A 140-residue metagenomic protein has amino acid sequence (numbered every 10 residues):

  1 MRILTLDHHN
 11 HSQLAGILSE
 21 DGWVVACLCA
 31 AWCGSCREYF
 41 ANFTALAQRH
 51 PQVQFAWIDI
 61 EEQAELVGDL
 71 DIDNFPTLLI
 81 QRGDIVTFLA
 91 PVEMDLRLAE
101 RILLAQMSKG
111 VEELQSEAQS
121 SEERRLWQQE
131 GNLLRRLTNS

Functional and structural regions predicted by a protein language model:
M1-V24, E100-S140: N-terminal leader/targeting and pre-domain segments
R2, C27, A31, T87: Conserved short-loop catalytic and cofactor-binding motifs
I3-H8, L28, F43-T44, Q48-E65 (+2 more regions): Thiol-based oxidoreductase modules, predominantly thioredoxin-like and allied folds used for disulfide exchange
Q13-L46: Local sequence-structure signature of Cys/Sec-based thiol-disulfide redox active-site neighborhoods
L14-A15, A64-V67: Short hydrophobic/charged patches on amphipathic alpha-helices used for structural packing and interfaces
G34, L66, L78: Active-site-proximal flexible loops/turns
Y39, D69-L70: Residue-level signal for well-ordered alpha-helical positions
N74, L79-Q119: Non-catalytic, surface beta->alpha helical segment in thiol-disulfide oxidoreductase systems
